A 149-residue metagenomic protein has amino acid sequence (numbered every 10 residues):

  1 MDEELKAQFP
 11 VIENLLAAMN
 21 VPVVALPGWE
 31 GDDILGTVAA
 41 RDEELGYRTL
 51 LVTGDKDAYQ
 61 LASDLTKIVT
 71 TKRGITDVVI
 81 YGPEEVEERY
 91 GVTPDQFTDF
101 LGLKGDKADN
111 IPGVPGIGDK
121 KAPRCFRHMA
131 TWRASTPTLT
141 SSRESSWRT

Functional and structural regions predicted by a protein language model:
M1-T149: Extended two-metal-dependent nuclease catalytic cores across DNA- and RNA-processing enzymes
